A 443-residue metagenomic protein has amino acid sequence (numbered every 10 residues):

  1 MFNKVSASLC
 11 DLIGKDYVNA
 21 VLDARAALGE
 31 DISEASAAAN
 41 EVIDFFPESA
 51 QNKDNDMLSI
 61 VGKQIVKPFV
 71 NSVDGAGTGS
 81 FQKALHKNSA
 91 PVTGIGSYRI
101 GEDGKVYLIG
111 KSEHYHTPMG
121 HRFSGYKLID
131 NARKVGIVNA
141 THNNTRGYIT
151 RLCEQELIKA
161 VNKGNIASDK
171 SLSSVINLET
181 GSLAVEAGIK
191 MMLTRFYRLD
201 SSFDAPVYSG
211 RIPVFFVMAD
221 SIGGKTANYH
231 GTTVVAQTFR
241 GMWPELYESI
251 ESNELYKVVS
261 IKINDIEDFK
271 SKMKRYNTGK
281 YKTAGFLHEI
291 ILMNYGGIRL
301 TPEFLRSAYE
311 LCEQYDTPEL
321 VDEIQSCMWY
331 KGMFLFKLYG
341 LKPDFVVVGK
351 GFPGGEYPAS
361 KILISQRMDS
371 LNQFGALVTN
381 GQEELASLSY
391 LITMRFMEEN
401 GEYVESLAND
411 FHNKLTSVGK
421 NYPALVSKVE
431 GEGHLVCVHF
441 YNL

Functional and structural regions predicted by a protein language model:
M1-D23, H116-D130, E156-H288, P302-E303: PLP-dependent aspartate aminotransferase-fold enzymes
M1-L172, D268: N-terminal glycine-rich, Lys/His-bearing helix-loop that initiates the first secondary-structure elements of many
T141-R151, S174-V185, Q325, V348-P353 (+1 more regions): Active-site nucleophile and cofactor-binding loops and adjacent substrate-binding regions of central metabolic enzymes
S271, I291-Y315, G375: Active-site core of PLP-dependent enzymes with the aminotransferase class I/II
E289-T301, T317-Y339: Conserved PLP phosphate-binding loop immediately N-terminal to the Schiff-base lysine helix in PLP-dependent enzymes
G340-L371, Q382-S389: Active-site PLP attachment segment
T393-T416, K428: Structural signature of PLP-dependent enzymes
A408-H412, Y422-L443: Conserved PLP-binding catalytic core of the aspartate aminotransferase-like
